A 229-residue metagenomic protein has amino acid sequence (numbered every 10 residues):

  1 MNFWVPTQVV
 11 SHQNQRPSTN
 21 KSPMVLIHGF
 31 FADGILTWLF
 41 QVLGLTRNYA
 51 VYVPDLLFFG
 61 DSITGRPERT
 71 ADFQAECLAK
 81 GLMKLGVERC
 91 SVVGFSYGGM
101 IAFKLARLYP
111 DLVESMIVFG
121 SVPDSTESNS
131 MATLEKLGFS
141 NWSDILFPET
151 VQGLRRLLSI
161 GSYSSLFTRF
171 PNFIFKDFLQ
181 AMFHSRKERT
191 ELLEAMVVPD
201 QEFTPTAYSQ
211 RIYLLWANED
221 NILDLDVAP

Functional and structural regions predicted by a protein language model:
M1-Q15: A short loop-to-beta-strand scaffold at the N-terminal edge of the catalytic core in hydrolase folds
Q13-D61: Conserved HGGG/HGGXW glycine-rich cap/lid loop of the alpha/beta-hydrolase fold
Y52-V93: Active-site loop/oxyanion-hole signature of alpha/beta-hydrolase fold enzymes
G94, G98, A102: Gly/Ala-rich beta-loop-alpha elbow adjacent to hydrolase catalytic centers
F103-L108, L112-E149: Flexible "cap/lid" loop of the alpha/beta hydrolase fold
E127-E135, I145-S209: Conserved alpha/beta-hydrolase catalytic His-Asp/Glu region
Y208-S209, L214-W216, D220: Short beta-strand/loop motif that positions the catalytic acidic residue of the alpha/beta-hydrolase fold
Q210, D224-P229: Short alpha-helix in the alpha/beta-hydrolase fold that links the catalytic acid
